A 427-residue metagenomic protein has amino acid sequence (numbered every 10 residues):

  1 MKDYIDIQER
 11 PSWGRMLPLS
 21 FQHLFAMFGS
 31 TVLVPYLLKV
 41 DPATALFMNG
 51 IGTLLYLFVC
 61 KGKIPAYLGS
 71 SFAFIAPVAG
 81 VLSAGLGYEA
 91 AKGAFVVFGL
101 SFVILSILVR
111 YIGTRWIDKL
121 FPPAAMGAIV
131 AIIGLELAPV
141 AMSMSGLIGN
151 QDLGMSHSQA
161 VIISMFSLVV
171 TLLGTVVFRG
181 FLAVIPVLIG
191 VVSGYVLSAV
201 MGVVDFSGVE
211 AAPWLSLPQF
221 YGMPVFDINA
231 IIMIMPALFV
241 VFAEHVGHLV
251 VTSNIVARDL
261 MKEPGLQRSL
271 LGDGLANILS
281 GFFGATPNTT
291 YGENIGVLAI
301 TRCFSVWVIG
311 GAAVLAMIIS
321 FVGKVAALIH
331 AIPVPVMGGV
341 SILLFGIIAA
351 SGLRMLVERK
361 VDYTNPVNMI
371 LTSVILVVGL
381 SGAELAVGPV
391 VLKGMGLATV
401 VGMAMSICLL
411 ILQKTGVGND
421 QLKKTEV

Functional and structural regions predicted by a protein language model:
D3-L17, Y36-L57, K63, M235-V306 (+1 more regions): Membrane-embedded helical hairpins/re-entrant loop segments and their flanking transmembrane helices within multi-pass
G14-M27, S156-L168, I185-P186, M201 (+2 more regions): Hydrophobic, membrane-embedded alpha-helices of multi-pass small-molecule transporters
L19-G52, L57, I64-G87: Transmembrane helix-boundary motif of multi-pass solute transporters/channels
Y36-K39, A43, A73-L86, A257 (+3 more regions): Membrane-interfacial helix-loop connectors
V40-L46, G62-F74, I117-M126, A183-L188 (+4 more regions): Short, non-helical or kinked segments that cap or interrupt transmembrane helices
G52-I64, V103-I117, T171-R179, V246-A257 (+2 more regions): C-terminal ends of transmembrane helices
V78-A84, T175, N294-I309, L315-S320: Interfacial segments of multi-pass membrane proteins
A84-S207, A313-D420: Membrane-embedded alpha-helical modules
